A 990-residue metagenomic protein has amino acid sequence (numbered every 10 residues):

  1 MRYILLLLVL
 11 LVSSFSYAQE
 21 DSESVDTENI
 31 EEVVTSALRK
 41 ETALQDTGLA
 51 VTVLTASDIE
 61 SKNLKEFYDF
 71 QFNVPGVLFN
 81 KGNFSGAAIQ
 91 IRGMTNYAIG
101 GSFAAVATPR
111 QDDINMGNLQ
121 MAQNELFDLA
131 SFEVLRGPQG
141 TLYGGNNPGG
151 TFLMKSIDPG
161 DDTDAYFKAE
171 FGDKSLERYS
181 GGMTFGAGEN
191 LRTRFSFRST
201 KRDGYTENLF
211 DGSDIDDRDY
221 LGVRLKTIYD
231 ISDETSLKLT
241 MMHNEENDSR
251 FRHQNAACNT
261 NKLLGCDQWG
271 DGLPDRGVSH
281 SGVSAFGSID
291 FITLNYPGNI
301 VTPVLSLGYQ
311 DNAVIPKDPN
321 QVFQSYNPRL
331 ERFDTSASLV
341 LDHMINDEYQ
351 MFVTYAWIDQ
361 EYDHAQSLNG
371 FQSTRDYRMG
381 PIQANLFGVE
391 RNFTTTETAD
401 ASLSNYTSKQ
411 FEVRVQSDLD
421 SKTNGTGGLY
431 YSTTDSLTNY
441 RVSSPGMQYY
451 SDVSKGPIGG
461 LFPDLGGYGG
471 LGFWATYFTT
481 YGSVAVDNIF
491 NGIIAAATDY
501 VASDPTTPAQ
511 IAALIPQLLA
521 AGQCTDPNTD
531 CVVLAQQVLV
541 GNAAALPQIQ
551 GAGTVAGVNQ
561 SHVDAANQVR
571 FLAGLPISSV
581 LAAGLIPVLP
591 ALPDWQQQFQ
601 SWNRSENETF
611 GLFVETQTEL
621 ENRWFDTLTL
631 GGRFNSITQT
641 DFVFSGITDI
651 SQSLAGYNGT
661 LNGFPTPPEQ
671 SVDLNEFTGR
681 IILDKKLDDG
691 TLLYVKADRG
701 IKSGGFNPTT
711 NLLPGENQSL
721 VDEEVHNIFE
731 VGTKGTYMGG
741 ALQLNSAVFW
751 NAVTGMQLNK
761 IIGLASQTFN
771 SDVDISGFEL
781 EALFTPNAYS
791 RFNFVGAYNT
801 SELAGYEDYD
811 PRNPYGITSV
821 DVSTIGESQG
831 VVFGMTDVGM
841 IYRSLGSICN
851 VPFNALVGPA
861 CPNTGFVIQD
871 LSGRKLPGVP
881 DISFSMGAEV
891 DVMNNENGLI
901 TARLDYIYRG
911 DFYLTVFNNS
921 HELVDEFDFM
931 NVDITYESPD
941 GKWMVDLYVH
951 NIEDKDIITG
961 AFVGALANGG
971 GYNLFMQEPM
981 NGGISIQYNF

Functional and structural regions predicted by a protein language model:
E28-D162, V731: Acidic, small-polar-rich N-terminal luminal/periplasmic segments of exported/outer-membrane proteins
A104-V106, N118, F127-R136, T141-V223 (+5 more regions): Outer-membrane beta-barrel translocator/receptor signature
S156, A169-S175, S199-D203, H243-N247 (+13 more regions): Transmembrane beta-strands of outer-membrane beta-barrel pores
E170-R178, G188, K201-S232, S236 (+11 more regions): Outer-membrane beta-barrel proteins
T206-D214, F251-V322, S367-A401, R441-Q600 (+5 more regions): Solvent-exposed loop segments that connect transmembrane elements
V340-A356, E361-Q366, K686-K702, L720-F778 (+1 more regions): Membrane-embedded beta-barrel scaffold of Gram-negative outer-membrane proteins
S421-G425, N622, A747-A752, F769-V916 (+1 more regions): Gram-negative outer-membrane beta-barrel transporters
S436, V442-S451, R791, A797 (+3 more regions): C-terminal beta-signal and adjacent terminal beta-strands/loops of Gram-negative outer-membrane beta-barrel proteins
